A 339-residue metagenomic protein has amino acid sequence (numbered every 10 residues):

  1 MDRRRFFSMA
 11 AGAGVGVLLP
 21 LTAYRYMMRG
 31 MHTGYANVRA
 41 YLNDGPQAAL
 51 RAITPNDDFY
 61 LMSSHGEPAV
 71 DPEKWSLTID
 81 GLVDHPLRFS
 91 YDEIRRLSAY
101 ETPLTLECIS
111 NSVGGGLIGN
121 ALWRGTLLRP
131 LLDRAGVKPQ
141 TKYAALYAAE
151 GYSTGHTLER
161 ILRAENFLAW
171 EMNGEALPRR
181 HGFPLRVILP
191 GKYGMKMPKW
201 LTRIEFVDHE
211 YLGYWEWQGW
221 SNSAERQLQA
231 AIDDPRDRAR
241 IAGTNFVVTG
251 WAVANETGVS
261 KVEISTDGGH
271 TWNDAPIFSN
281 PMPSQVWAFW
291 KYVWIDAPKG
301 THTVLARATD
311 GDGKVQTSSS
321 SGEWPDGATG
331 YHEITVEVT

Functional and structural regions predicted by a protein language model:
M1-G14: N-terminal secretory signal peptides and thylakoid transit peptides that target proteins across membranes
G14-V15, M195: Short amphipathic alpha-helical segments with coiled-coil-like heptad repeat character
G16-V17, K138: Generic macromolecular interface patches on structured domains
L19-A23: Alpha-helical hydrophobic membrane-insertion segments
Y24-T339: Structured, non-membrane catalytic/scaffold regions adjacent to prosthetic-group chemistry
